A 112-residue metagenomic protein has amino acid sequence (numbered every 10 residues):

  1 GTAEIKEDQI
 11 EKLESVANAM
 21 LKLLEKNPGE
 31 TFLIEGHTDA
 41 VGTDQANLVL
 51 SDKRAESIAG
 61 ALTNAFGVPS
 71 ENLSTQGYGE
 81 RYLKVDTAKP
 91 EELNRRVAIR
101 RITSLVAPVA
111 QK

Functional and structural regions predicted by a protein language model:
G1-T2, G36: Short glycine-centered, acidic/aromatic-flanked micro-motifs in structured strand/loop junctions that mark active-site
E4, K22, K26-G29: Surface-exposed, polar/charged faces of alpha-helical domains in mature secreted/periplasmic/lumenal proteins
E7-I10, E30, E35-K112: Periplasmic OmpA-like peptidoglycan-binding domain that tethers envelope proteins to the cell wall
A17-L21, A59: Generic structural signal for well-ordered alpha-helices, preferentially at hydrophobic/aromatic core positions
